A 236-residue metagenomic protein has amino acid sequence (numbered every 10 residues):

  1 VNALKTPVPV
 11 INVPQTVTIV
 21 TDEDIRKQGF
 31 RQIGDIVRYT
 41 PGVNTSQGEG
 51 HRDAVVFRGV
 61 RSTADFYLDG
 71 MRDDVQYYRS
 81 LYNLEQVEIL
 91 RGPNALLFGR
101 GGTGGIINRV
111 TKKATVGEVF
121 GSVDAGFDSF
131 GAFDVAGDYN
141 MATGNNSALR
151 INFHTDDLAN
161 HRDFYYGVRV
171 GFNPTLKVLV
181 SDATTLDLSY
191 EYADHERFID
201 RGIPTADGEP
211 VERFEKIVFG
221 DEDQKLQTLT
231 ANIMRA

Functional and structural regions predicted by a protein language model:
V1-E118: Acidic, small-polar-rich N-terminal luminal/periplasmic segments of exported/outer-membrane proteins
V20, Q28, R52, G104 (+4 more regions): Transmembrane beta-barrel architecture of outer-membrane proteins
E23, M71, G126, D156-L158 (+1 more regions): Short strand-loop junctions, especially beta-strand C-caps/beta-turns that link beta-sheets to coils or alpha-helices
F57-R61, R162-F164, I199-D200: Short secondary-structure transition/capping segments
R58, N108-V110, D124, F214-F219: Residues in well-ordered beta-strands of folded domains
Y82-E85, L96-P174, V180-T184: Outer-membrane beta-barrel translocator/receptor signature
D156-N160, F172-L179, A183-A236: Acidic/polar loop-and-plug regions of large Gram-negative outer-membrane beta-barrel proteins
